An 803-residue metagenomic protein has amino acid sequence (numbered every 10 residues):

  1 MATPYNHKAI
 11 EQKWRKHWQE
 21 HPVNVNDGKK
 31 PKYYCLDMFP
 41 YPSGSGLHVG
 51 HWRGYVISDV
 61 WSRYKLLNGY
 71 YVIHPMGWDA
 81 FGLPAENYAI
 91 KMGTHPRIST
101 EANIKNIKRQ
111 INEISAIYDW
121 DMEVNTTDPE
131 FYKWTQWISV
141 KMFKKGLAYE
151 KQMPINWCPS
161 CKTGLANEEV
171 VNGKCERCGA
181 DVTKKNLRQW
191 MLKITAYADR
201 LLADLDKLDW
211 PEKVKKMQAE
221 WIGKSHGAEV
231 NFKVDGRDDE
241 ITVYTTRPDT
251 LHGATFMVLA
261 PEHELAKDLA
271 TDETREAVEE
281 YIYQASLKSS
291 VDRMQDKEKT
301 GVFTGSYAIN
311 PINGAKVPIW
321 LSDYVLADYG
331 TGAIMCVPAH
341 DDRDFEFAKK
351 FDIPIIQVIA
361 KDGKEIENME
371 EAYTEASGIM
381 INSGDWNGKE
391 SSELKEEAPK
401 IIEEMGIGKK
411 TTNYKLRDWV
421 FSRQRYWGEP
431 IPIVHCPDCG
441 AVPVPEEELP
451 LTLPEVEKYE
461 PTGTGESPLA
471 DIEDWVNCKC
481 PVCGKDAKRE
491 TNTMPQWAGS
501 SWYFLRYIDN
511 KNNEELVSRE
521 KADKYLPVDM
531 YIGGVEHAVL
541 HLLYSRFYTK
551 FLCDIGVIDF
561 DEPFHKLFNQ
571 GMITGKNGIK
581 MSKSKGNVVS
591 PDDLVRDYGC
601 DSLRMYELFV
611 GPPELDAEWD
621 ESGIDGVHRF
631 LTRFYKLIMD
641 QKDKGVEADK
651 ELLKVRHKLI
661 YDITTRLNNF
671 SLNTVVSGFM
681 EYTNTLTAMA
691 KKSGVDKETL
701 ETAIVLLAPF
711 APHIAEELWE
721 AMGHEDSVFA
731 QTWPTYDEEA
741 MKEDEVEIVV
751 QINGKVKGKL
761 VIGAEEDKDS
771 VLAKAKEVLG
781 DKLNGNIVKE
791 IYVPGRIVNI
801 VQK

Functional and structural regions predicted by a protein language model:
M1-H21, V25-K32, A260-H263, D272-R275 (+9 more regions): Basic, alpha-helical terminal appendages of large translation-related enzymes
M1-L36, L66-P75, S99-N106, Y281-W320 (+1 more regions): Conserved oxyanion/phosphate-binding beta-strand-loop segments in alpha/beta enzyme cores
P4, Q12-K13, H17-H21, K91-I241 (+10 more regions): Residue patterns forming the tRNA-binding/recognition surfaces of aminoacyl-tRNA synthetases and related DALR
D27-T94, E123-I138, C161, T245-T246 (+2 more regions): N-terminal catalytic cores of NTP/NDP-binding nucleotidyl/phosphoryl-transfer enzymes
S58, Y71, H263-D362, E367-N368 (+1 more regions): Catalytic alpha/beta core of large soluble enzyme barrels
D79, K144-S160, K410-A441, Q496 (+4 more regions): Helix-rich, typically C-terminal accessory recognition domains appended to large enzymatic cores
I194-K224, A260-V302, E447-K479, A703-T732: Amphipathic alpha-helical
S306-I312, K316-Y329, V476-P613: Alpha-helical recognition segments enriched in aromatics with Gly/Pro capping that present substrate-recognition
